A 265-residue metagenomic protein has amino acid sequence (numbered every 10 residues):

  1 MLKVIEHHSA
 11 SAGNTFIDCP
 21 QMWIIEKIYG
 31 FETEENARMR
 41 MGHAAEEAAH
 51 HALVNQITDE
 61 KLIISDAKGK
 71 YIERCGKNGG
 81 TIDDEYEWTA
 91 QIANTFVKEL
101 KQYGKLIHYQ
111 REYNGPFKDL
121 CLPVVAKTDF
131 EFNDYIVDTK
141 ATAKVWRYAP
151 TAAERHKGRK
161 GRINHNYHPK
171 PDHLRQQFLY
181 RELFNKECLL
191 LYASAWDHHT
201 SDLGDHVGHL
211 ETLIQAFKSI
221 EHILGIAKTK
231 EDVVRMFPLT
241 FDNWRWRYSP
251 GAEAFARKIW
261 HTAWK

Functional and structural regions predicted by a protein language model:
M1-K127, K265: Metal-dependent nuclease catalytic cores that hydrolyze phosphodiester bonds in DNA/RNA, characterized by
E26, L53, V145-Y148, L183: Active-site-proximal flexible loops/turns
F31, A143-V145, W196-D197: Short, surface-exposed beta-strand-loop junctions and turns on beta-sheet-rich folds
E46, D134, Q177-E182: Short, hydrophobic, well-ordered secondary-structure elements
E99, A149-P150, S201-L203: Short aromatic-enriched loop/helix-cap "lid" or pocket-rim segments at secondary-structure transitions that line
H108, E131, Y135-T139, C188-Y192: A structural signal for short, well-ordered beta-strand segments and their strand-loop junctions that often border
Y113-Q176: Non-catalytic protein-protein interaction segments used by genome-maintenance enzymes to assemble and couple activities
P169, L179-K265: Metal-dependent nuclease catalytic regions and adjoining charged, substrate-binding loops involved in nucleic-acid end
